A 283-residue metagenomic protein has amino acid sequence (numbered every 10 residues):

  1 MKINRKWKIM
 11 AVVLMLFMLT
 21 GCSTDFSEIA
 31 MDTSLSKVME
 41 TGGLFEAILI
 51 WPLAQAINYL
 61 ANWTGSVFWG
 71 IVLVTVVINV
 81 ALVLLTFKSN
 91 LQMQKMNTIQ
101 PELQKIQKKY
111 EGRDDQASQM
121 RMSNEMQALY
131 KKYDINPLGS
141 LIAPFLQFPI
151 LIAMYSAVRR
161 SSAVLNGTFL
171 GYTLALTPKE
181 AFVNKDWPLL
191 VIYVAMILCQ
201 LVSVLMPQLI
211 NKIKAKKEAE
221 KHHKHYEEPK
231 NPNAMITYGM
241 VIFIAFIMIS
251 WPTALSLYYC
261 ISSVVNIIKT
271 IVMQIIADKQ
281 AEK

Functional and structural regions predicted by a protein language model:
K2-K283: Helix-loop-helix
